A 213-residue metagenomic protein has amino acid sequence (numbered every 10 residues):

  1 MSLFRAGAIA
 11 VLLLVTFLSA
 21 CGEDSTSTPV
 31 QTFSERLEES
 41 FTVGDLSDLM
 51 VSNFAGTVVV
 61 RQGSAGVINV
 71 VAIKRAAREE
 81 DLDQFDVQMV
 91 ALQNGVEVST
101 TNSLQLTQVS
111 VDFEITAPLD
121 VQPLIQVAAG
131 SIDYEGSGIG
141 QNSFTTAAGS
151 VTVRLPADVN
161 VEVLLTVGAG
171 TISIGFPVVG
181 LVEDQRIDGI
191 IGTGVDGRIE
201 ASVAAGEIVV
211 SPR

Functional and structural regions predicted by a protein language model:
M1-S19: Sec-dependent bacterial lipoprotein signal peptides
C21-V67, R75-E80, S103-S110, P177-D196: Short acidic/polar N-terminal linker immediately downstream of export determinants
L37, D45, F54, S64 (+10 more regions): Repetitive beta-strand solenoid architecture
E38-S40, T57-Q62, V87-Q88, D112-T116 (+3 more regions): Short, T/G/N/S-enriched strand-turn elements that build extracellular solenoid repeat scaffolds
I68, N94-V96, I172, I208: Hydrophobic residues embedded in beta-strands of well-ordered beta-sheets
A76-Q105: Mid-chain, structured segments of secreted extracytoplasmic proteins
E135-T146, S150-R213: Short, surface-exposed interaction patches in beta-rich subdomains that mediate adhesion/assembly near membranes
